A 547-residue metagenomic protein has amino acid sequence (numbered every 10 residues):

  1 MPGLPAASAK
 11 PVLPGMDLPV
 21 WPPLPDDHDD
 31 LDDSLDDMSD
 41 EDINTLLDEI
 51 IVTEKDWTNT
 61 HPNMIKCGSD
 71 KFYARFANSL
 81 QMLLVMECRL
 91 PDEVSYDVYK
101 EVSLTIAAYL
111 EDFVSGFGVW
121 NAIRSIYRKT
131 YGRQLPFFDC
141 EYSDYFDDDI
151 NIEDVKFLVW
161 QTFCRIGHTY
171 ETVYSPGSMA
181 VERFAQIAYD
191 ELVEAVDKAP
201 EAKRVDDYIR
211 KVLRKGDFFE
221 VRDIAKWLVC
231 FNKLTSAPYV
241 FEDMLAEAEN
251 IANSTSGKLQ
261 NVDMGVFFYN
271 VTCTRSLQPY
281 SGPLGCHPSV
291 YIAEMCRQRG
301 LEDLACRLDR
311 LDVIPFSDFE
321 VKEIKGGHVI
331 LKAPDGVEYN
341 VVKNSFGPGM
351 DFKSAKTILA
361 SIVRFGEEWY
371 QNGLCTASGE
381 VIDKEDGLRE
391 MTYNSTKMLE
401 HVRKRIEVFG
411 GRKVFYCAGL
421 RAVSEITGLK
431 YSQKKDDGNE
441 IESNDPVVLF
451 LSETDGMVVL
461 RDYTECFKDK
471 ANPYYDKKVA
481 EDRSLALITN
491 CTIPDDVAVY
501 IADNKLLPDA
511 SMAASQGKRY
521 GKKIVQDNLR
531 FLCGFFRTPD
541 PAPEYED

Functional and structural regions predicted by a protein language model:
P2-S317, R364-D547: Mixed-charge, low-complexity intrinsically disordered regions
G327-L331: Short aromatic-glycine-enriched beta-strand elements
A333-D335: Short coil/turn segments at secondary-structure boundaries
V337-N344: A short macromolecule-binding patch
N344-S361: Short nucleic-acid-contacting surface segments enriched for D/E, G, S/T with interspersed K/R
